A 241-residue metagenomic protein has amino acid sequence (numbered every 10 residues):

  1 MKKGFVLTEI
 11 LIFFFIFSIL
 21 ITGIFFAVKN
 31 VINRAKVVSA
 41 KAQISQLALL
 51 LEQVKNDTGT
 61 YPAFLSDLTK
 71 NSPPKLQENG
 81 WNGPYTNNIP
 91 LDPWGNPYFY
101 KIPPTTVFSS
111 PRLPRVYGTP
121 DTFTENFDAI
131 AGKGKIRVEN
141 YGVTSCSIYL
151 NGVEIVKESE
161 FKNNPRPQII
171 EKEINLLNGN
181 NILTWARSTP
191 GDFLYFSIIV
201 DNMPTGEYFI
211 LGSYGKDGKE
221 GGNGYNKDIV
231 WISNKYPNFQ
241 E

Functional and structural regions predicted by a protein language model:
K2-V31, K36: N-terminal single-pass transmembrane signal-anchor helix
N33-I44, Y61: Membrane-proximal amphipathic alpha-helices that sit immediately adjacent to an N-terminal transmembrane/signal-anchor
V37-V38, E52, P103-T106, D201-E241: Short, surface-exposed interaction loops/tails
L51-P90, T105, Y225: Short, glycine/small-hydrophobic-rich surface segments
P73-Q77, P104, G142, T189-P190 (+1 more regions): Acidic glycine-/aspartate-rich tracts in secreted/extracellular proteins
T105-T119, N126-F127: Boundary/junction segments of secreted and surface-exposed precursor proteins
A129-K135: Extended extracellular/luminal ectodomain segments enriched in beta-structured repeat modules
Y141, S145-I198: Beta-strand-rich ligand-recognition modules
